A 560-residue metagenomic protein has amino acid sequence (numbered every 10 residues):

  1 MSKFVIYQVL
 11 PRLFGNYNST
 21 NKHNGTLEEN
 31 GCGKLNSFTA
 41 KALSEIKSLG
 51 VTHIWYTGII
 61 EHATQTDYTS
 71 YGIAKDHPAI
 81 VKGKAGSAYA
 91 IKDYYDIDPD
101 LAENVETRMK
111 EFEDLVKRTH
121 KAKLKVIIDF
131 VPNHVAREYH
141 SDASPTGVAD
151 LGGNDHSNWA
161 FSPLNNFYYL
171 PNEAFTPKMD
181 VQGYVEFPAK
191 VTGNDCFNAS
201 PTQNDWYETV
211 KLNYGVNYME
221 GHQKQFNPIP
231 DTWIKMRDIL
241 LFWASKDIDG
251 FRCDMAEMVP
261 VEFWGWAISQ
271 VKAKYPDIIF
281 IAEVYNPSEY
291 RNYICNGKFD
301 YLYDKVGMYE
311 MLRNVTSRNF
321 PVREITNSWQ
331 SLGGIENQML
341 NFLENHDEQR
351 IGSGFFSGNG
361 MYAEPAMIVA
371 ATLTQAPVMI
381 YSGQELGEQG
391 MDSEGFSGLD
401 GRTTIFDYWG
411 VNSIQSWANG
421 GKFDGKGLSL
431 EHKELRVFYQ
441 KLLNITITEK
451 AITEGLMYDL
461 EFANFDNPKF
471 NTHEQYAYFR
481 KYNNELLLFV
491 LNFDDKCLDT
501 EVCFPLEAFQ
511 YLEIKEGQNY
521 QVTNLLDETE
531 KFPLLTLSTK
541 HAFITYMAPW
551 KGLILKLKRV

Functional and structural regions predicted by a protein language model:
M1-K125, N133-V135, H140-S144, A149-N158 (+4 more regions): N-terminal structural segment of carbohydrate-active enzymes
M1-S2, L10, A90-I91, D100-K117 (+8 more regions): Alpha-amylase-like alpha-glycosidases and glucanotransferases acting on alpha-linked glucans and related
S2, Y17, N21, T26 (+5 more regions): Loop/helix patches that line or flank the sugar-binding groove of alpha-linked glycan CAZymes
F4-I6, T52-W55, K123-I127, D249-R252 (+7 more regions): Beta-sheet entry/capping signal
P11-L13, I60, D98-L101, P132-H134 (+9 more regions): Short, flexible loop/turn elements at secondary-structure junctions
L13-N18, I46-I54, G58, A63 (+10 more regions): A generic secondary-structure signal for well-formed alpha-helical elements
G15-N18, H62-Y68, H134-S141, V259-F263 (+4 more regions): Short catalytic/ligand-binding loop motif for oxyanion handling, primarily in non-cytosolic enzymes, centered on
D495-V560: C-terminal beta-sandwich/jelly-roll accessory domains of carbohydrate-active enzymes
